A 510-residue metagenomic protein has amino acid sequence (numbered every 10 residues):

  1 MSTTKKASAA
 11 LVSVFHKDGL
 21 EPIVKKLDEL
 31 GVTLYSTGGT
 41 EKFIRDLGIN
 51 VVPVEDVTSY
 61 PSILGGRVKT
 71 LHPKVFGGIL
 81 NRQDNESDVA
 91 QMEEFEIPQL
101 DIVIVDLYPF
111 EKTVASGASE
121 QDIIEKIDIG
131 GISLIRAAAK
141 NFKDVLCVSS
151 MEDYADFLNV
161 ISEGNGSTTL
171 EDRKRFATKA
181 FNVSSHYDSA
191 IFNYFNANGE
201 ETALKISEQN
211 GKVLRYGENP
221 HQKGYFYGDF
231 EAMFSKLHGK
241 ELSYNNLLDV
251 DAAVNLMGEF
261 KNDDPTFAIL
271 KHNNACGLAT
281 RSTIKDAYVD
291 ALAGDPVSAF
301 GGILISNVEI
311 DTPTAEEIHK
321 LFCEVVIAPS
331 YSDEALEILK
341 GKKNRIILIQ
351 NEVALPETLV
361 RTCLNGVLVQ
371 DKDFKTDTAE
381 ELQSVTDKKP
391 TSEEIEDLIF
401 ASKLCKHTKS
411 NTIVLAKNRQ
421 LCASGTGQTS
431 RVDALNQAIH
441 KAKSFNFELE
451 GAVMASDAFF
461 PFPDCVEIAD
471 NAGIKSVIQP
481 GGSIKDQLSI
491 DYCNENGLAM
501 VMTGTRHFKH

Functional and structural regions predicted by a protein language model:
M1-V57: N-terminal glycine-/serine-/threonine-rich phosphate-binding loop
G39-P109: Glycine-rich nucleotide/cofactor/substrate-binding loop typically near the N-terminus or early in the first domain
Q83-I132, R136-A138, Q383-S392: Active-site/ligand-binding-proximal alpha/beta "capping" segment
E152-V160, N165-E337, G341-K372, E394-L404 (+1 more regions): Active-site loops and adjacent core secondary-structure elements that bind or stabilize anionic groups
C276-P296, V414, Q420-E467: Glycine- and Gly-Pro-enriched alpha-helical subdomains that act as flexible, kink-prone "lid/hinge" or packing modules
L304-I305, D311-K320, F445-D486: Cysteine/selenocysteine-centered motifs that mediate thiol-based redox chemistry or coordinate metal-sulfur cofactors
C323-R345, E467-F508: C-terminal binding/interaction regions
